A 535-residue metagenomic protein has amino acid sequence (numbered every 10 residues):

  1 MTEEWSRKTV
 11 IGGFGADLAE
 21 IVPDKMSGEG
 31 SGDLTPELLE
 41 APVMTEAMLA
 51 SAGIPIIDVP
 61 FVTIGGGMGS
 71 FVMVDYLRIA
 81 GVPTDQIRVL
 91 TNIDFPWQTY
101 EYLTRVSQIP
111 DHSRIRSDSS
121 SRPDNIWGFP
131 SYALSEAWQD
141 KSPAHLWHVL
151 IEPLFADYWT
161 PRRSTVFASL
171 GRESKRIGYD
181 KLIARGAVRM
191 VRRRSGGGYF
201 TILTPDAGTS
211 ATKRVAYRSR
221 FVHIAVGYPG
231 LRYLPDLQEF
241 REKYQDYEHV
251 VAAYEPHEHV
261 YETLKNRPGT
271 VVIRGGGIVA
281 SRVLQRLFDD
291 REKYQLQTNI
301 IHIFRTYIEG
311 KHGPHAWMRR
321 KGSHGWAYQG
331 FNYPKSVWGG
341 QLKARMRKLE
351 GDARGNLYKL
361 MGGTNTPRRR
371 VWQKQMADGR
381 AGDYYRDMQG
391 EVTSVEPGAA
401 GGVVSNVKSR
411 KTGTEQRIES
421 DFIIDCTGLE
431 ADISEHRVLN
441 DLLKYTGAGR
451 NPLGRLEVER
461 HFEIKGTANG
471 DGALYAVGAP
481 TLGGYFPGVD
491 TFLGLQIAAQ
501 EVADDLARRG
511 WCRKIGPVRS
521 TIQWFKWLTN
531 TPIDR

Functional and structural regions predicted by a protein language model:
T2-D94, E152-I278, R282-R535: Flavin (primarily FAD) cofactor-binding/catalytic cores of flavoenzymes
P83, T91, R105, P110-R114 (+6 more regions): Short, solvent-exposed coil/turn linker segments
N92-G128, E309-Q329: Conserved N-terminal glycine-rich FAD pyrophosphate-binding loop of Rossmann-like flavoproteins
P110-E152, V337-E350: Flavin (FAD/FMN) cofactor-binding and adjacent substrate-gating region of FAD-dependent oxidoreductase domains
